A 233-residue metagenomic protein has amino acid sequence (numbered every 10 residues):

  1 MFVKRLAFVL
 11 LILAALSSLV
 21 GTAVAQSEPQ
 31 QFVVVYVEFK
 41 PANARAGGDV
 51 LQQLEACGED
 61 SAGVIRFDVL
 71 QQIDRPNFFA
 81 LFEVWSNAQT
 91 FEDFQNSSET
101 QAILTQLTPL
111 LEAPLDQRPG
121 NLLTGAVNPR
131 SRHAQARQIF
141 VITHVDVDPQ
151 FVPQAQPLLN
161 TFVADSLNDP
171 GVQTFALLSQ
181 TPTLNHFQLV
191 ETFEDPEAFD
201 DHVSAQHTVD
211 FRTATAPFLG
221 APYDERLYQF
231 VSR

Functional and structural regions predicted by a protein language model:
M1-K4: N-terminal secretory signal peptides that target proteins for export/translocation
A7-S18: Bacterial N-terminal signal peptides
G21-V24: Sec/Tat signal peptide C-region and signal peptidase I cleavage site
Q26-Q30, D68-N77, A102-I139, T174-N185 (+1 more regions): Glycine-rich beta-strand-turn "strand-cap" elements at beta-sheet edges
Q31-E38, D68-Q95, R137-D146, A176-V203: Short, well-ordered beta-strand segments in beta-rich or mixed alpha/beta enzyme and ligand-binding folds
E38-D49, D146-A155: Short, surface-exposed ligand-recognition loops at beta-strand->loop->(often short) alpha-helix junctions that present
Q53-D68, V84-R118, L167-Q173, T192-L227: An amphipathic, aromatic/His-enriched active-site/gating alpha helix that lines ligand/cofactor pockets
H133-L178: Surface-exposed interaction/gating patches
